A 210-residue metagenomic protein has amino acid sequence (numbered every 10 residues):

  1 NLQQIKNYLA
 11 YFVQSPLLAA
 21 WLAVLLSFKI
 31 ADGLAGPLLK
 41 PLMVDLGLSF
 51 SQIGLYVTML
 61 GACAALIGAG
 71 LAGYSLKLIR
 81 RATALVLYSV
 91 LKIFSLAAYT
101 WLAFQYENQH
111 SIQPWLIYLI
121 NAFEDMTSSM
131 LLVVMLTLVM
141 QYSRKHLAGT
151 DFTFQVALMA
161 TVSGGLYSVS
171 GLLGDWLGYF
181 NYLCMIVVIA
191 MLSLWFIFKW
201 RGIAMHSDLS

Functional and structural regions predicted by a protein language model:
N1-A20: Juxtamembrane intracellular "pre-TM" segments in multi-pass secondary transporters
Q14-A35, A122: Pair of pore-lining "gating" transmembrane helices in MFS-fold secondary transporters
L26, T58-C63, V90, A122 (+2 more regions): Transmembrane alpha-helical cores of Major Facilitator Superfamily
P37-G54: Short amphipathic helix-loop junctions that connect adjacent transmembrane helices in Major Facilitator Superfamily/SLC
I67-A84, G174-D175: Helix-to-loop junctions at the C-terminal end of transmembrane segments in multipass secondary transporters
T83-M135: C-terminal transmembrane helical hairpin of 12-TM major facilitator-type secondary transporters
L102, Y182-S210: Multi-pass alpha-helical transporter architecture, strongest for 12-TM Major Facilitator/SLC carriers used
Y142, H146-D175: A late C-terminal transmembrane helix in Major Facilitator Superfamily
